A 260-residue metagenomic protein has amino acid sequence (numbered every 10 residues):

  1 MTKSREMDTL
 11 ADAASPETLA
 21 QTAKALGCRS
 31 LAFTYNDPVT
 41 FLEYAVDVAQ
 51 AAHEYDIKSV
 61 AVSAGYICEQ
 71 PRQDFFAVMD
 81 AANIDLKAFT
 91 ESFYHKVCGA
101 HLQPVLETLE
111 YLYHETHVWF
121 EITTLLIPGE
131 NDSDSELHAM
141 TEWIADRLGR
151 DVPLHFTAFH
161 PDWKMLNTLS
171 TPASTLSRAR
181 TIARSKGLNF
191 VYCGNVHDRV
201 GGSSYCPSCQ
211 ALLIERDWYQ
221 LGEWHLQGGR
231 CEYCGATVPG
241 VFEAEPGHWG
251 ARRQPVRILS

Functional and structural regions predicted by a protein language model:
M1-A81, W249-S260: Conserved Radical SAM active-site core
M1-S4, P38-T40, Y66-R72, A81-G99 (+3 more regions): Conserved radical SAM core fold
S4-R5, K24-V48, F93-L106, T124-A139 (+1 more regions): Conserved glycine-rich "GG(E/T)P / GGGxP" loop and the immediately following alpha-helix in the radical SAM core
T18-Q21, E43-E54, Q70, D74-A77 (+4 more regions): Alpha-helical scaffolding segments of alpha/beta enzyme cores, especially the outer helices of TIM-barrel or partial
G27, D56, T116-H117, G187: Glycine-centered short loops/turns at secondary-structure junctions
L31, S59-A61, A82-I84, F120-I122 (+2 more regions): Hydrophobic faces of well-ordered beta-strands that scaffold small-molecule active sites in alpha/beta enzyme cores
F76-A82, T116, G187: Glycine-enriched alpha-helix->loop->beta-strand junction motifs that scaffold or abut catalytic
E130-S260: Auxiliary Fe-S-binding modules of radical SAM enzymes
